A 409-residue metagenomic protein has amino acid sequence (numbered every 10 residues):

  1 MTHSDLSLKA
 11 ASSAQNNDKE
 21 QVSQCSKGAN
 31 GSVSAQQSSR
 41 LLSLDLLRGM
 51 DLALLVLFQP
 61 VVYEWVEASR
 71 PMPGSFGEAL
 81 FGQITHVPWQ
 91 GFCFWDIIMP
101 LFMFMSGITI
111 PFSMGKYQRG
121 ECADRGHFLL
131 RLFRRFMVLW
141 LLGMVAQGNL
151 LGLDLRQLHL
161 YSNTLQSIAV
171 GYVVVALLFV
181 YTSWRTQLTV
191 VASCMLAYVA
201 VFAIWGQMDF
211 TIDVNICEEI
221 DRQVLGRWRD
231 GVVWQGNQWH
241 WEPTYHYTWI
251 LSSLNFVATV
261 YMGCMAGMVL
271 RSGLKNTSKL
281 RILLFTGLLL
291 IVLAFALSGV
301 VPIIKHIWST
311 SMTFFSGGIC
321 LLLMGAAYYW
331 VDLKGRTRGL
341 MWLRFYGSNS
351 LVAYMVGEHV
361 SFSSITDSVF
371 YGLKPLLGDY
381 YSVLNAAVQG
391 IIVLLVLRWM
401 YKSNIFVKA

Functional and structural regions predicted by a protein language model:
T2-A409: Alpha-helical transmembrane segments and their immediate juxtamembrane cytosolic regions
